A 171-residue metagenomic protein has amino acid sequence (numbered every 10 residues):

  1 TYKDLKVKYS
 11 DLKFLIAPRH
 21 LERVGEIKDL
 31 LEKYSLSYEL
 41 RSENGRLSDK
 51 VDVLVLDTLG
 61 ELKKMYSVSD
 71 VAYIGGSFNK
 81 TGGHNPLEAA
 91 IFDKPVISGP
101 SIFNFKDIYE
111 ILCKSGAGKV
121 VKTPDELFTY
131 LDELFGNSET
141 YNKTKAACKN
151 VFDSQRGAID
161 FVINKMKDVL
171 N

Functional and structural regions predicted by a protein language model:
T1-N171: Nucleotide-activated sugar donor-binding and catalytic core shared by glycosyltransferases and related lipid-linked
